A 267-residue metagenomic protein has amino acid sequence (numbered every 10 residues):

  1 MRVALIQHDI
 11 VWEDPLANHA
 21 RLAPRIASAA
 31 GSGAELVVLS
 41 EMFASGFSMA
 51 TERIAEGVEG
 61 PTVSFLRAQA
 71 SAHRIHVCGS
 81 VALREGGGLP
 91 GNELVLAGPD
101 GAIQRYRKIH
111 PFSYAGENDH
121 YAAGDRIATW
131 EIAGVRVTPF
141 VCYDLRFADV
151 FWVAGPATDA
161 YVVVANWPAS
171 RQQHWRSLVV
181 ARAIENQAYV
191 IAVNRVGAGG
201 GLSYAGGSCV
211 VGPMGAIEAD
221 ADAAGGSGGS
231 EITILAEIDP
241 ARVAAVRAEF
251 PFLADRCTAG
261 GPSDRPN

Functional and structural regions predicted by a protein language model:
M1-L5: Extreme N-terminal starter segment of soluble prokaryotic enzymes
Q7-W12: Short polar catalytic/cofactor-binding loops
P15-P99, R105, P168-A188: Cys-nucleophile CN-hydrolase/nitrilase-fold catalytic domain and related Cys-dependent amidase chemistry that acts on
E35-L36, V137, A160: Structural motif
E56, R84-P156, S170-S177, A245 (+2 more regions): Active-site catalytic loop in hydrolytic enzyme cores
P61-C78, L145-I232: CN hydrolase (nitrilase-like) catalytic-core segments centered on the catalytic cysteine and neighboring Lys/Glu
G79-V81, E93-L96, A128, S208-V210 (+1 more regions): Short beta-strand scaffold segments in enzyme catalytic cores
S80, I103-K108, D220-D222, G226 (+1 more regions): Residue-level detector of high-confidence beta-strand sites
